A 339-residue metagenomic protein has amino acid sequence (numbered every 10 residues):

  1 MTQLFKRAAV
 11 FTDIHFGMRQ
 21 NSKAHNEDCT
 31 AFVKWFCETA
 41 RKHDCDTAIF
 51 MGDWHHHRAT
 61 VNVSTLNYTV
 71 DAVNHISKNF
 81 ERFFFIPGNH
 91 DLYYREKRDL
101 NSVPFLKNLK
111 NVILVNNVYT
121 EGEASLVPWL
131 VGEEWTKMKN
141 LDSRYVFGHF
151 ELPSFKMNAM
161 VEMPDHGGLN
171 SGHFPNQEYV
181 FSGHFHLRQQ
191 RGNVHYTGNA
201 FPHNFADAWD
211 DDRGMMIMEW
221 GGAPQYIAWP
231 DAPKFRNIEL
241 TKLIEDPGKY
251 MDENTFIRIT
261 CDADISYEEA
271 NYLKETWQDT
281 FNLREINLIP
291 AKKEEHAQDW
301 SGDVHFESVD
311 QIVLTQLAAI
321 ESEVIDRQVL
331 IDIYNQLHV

Functional and structural regions predicted by a protein language model:
T2-A9, Y119-L126, L141-Y145, V194 (+1 more regions): Beta-strand-turn-beta hairpins that frame and shape the catalytic cleft of phosphate-ester-processing enzymes
L4-F5, I14, M18-Y119, H173-Q177: Core catalytic region of metal-dependent phosphoesterases/phosphodiesterases, especially metallo-beta-lactamase-like
D13, V33, A48, D53 (+8 more regions): Divalent metal-coordination and catalytic microenvironments
H15-R19, H56-A59, I86-K97, G132-E134 (+3 more regions): Active-site environment of divalent metal-dependent phosphoester hydrolases
T69, P87, D91-G172, A200: Conserved catalytic scaffold of divalent metal-dependent phosphoesterases
I76-N79, K139-D142, S171-N176, Y250-D252: Short, conserved loop/helix-junction motifs that constitute active-site signature segments in enzyme catalytic cores
A159-A223: Conserved beta-sheet core of the metallophosphoesterase superfamily
W220-V339: Accessory, non-catalytic peripheral segments of nucleic-acid enzymes
